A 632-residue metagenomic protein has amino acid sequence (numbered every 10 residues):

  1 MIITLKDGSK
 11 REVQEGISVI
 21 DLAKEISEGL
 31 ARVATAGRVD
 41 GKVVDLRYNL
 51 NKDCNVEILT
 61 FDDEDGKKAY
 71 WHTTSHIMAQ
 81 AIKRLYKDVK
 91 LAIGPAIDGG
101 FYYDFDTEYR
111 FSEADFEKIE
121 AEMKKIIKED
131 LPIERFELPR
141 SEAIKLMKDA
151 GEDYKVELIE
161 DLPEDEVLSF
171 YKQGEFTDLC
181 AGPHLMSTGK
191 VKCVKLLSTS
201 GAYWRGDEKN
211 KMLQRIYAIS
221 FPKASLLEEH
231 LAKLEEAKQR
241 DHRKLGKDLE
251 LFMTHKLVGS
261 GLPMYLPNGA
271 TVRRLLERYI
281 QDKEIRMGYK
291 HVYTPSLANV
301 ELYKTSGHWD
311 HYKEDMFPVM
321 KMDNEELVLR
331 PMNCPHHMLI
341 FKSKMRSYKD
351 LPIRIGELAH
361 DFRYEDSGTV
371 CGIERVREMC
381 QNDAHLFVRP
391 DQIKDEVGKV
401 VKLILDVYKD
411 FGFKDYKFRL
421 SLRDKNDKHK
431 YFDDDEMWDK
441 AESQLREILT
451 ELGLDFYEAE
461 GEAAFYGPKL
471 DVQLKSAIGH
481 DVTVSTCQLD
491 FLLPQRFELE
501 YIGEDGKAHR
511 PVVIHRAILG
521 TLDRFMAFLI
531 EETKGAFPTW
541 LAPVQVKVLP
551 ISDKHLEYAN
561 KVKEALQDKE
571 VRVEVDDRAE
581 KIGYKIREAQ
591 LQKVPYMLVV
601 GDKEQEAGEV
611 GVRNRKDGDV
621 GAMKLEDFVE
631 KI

Functional and structural regions predicted by a protein language model:
M1-A92, A96-I632: NTP/phosphate- and nucleic-acid-binding module
